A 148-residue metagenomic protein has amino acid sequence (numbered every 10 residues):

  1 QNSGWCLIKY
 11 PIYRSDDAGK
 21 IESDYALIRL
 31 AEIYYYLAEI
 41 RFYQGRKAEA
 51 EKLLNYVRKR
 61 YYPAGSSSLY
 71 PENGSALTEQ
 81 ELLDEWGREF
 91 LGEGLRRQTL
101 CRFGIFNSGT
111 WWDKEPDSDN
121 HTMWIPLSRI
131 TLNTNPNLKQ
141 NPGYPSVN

Functional and structural regions predicted by a protein language model:
Q1-L30: Flexible, polar/acidic helix-loop-strand segments at domain edges
K20-L27, R58, S66-N148: Long, intrinsically disordered, low-complexity segments
